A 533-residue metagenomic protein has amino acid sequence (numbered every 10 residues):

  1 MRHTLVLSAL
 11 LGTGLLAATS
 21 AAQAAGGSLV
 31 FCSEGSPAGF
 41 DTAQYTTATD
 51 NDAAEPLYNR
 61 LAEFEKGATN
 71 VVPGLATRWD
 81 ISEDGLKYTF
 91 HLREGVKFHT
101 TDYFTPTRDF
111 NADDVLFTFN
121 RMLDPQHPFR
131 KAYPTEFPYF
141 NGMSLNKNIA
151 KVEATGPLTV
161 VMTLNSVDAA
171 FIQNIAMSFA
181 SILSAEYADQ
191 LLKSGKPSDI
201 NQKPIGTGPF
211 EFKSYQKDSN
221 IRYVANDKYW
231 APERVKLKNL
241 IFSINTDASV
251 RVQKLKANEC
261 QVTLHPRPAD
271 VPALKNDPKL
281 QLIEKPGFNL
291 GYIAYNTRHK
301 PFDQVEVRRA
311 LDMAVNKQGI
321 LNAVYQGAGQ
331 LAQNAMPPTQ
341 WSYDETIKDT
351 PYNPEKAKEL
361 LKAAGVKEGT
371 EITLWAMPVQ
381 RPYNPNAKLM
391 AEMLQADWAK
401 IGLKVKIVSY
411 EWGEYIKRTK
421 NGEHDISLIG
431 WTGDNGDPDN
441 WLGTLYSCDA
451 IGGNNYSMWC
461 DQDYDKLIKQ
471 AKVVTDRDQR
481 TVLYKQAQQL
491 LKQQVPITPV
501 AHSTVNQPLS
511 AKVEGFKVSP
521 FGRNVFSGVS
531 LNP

Functional and structural regions predicted by a protein language model:
S28-S33, A169, Q216-I221, A225 (+4 more regions): Detector for C-terminal structural segments
C32-D84, N120, H127, I205-T207: N-terminal lobe/hinge region of extracytoplasmic solute-binding protein
G35-A54, L75, D102-P106, V167-S181 (+3 more regions): A structural "hinge/loop" feature
T77-P128, V161, P301: Aromatic- and charge-enriched surface segment that lines or borders ligand/interaction sites
H91, L123-D124, P128-A188: Surface-exposed binding/hinge segments that line and control ligand-binding clefts or catalytic entry sites
S166, V224-K228, G287-A310, A314: A bilobed periplasmic-binding-protein/Venus flytrap-type ligand-binding module shared by bacterial periplasmic
G195-N201, D227-A273, E284, A391: Ligand-site clamp/hinge motif
F210, N296, L331-A364, R381-L389: Structural transition elements
